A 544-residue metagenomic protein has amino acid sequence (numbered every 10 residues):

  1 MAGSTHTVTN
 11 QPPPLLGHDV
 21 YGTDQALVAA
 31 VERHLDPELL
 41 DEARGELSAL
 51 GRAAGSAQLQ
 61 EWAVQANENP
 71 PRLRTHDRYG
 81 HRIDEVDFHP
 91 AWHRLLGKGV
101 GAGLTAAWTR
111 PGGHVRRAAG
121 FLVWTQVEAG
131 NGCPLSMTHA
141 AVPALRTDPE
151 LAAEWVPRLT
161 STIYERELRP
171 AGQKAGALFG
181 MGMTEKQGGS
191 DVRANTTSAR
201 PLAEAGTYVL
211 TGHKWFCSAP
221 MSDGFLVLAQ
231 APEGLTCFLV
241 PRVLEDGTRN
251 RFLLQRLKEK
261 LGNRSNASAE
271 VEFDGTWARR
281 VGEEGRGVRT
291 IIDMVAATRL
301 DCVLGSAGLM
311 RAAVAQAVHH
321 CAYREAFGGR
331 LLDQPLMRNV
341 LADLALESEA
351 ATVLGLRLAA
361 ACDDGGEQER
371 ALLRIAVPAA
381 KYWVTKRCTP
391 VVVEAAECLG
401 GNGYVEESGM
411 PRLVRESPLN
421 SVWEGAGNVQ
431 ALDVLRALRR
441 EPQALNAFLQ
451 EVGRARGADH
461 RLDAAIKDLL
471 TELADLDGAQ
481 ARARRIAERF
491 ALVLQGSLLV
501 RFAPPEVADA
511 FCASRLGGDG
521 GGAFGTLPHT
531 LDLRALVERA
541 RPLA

Functional and structural regions predicted by a protein language model:
M1-R110, A544: Extended, charge-enriched "interface" segments that sit outside catalytic cores
H81-P170, C217-A219, E416, W423: Internal helix-loop-helix
K174-T184: A short, Trp-centered hydrophobic/proline-enriched beta-strand micro-motif
T207-R251: A short core secondary-structure module
D246-T248, Q255, E270-T298, A315-L332 (+2 more regions): A glycine-rich, basic-preceded beta-loop-alpha segment at the flavin cofactor/substrate interface of flavin-utilizing
E349-K381, A396-E397, L470-A483, A487: C-terminal helix-coil-helix/basic helical segment that borders enzyme active sites and/or dimer interfaces and provides
R370-A371, Y382, K386-E424: Extended amphipathic alpha-helical segments with heptad-repeat/coiled-coil character used for oligomerization, fusion
E441, E451-A544: C-terminal amphipathic alpha-helical interaction region
